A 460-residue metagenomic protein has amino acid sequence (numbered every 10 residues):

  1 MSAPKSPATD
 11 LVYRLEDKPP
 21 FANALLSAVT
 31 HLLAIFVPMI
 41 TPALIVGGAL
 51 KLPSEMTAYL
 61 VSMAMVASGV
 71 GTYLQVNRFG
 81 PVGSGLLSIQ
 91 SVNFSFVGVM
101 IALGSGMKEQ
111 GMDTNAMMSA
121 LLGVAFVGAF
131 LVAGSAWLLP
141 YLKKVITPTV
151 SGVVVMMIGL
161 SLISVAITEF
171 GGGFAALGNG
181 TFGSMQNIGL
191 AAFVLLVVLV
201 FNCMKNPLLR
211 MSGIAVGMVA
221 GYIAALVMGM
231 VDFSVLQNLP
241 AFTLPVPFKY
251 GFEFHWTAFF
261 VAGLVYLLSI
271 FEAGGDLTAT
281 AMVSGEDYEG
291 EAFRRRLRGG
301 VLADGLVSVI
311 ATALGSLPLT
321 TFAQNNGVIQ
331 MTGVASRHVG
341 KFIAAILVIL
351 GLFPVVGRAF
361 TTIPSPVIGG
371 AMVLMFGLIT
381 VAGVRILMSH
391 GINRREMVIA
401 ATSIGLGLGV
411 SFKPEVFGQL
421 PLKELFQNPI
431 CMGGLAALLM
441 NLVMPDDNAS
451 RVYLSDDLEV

Functional and structural regions predicted by a protein language model:
M1-L26, V235-V246, M282-G299, L439 (+1 more regions): Intrinsically disordered, low-complexity non-transmembrane regions of multi-pass membrane transporters
M1-L87, S95-K108: N-terminal signal-anchor module of multipass membrane proteins
K18-L26, G47-T57, Q75-S84, K108-A120 (+4 more regions): Short juxtamembrane and helix-loop transition motifs at transmembrane-helix boundaries in membrane proteins
N23-A34, G183-L195, S212, M228 (+2 more regions): Hydrophobic, membrane-embedded alpha-helices of multi-pass small-molecule transporters
P42, V66-G71, Q90-G106, M157-L162 (+6 more regions): Hydrophobic alpha-helical segments within and immediately flanking transmembrane helices of multi-pass membrane proteins
G47-V66, V70-G83, L264-R337, D457-E459: Membrane-embedded helical hairpins/re-entrant loop segments and their flanking transmembrane helices within multi-pass
Y59-L60, P81-F96, K144-G152, L209-V216 (+4 more regions): Short, non-helical or kinked segments that cap or interrupt transmembrane helices
S105-V235, F342-L454: Membrane-embedded alpha-helical modules
